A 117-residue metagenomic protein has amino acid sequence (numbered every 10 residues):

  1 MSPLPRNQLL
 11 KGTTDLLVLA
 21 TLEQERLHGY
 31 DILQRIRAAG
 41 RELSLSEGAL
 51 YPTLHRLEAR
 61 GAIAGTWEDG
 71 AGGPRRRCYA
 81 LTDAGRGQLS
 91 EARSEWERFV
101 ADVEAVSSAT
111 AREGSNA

Functional and structural regions predicted by a protein language model:
L4-Q8, W67-E68: Short beta-strand/turn micro-motifs at beta-sheet edges
R6-Y51: N-terminal helix-turn-helix DNA-binding core of bacterial DNA-binding proteins
I36, G40, W67-D69, D83-G85: Short, well-ordered turn and helix-capping elements at secondary-structure junctions
Y51-E58: Short, hydrophobic-biased segments on the C-terminal half of alpha helices that form "recognition helices"
E58-R75, A80: Beta-hairpin "wing" of winged helix-turn-helix
P74-R93: Basic, amphipathic "hinge/linker" alpha-helix immediately C-terminal to the N-terminal HTH DNA-binding motif
G87-A117: Amphipathic alpha-helical dimerization/coiled-coil segments that flank or bridge DNA-binding/regulatory modules
